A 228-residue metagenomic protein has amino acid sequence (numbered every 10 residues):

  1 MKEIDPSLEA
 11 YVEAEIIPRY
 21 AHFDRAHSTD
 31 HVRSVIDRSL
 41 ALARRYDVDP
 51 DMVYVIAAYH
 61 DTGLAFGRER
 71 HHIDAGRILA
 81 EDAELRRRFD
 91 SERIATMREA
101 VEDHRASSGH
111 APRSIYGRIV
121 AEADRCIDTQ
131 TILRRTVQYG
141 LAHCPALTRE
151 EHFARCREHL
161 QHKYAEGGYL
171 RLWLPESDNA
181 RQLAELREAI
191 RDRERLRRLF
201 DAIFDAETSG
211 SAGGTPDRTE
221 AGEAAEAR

Functional and structural regions predicted by a protein language model:
M1-H22: N-terminal export signals and maturation junctions of secreted/periplasmic proteins
K2-E3, A21-V48, Y59, S108-R228: Divalent metal-dependent phosphate-bond-processing catalytic cores, especially two-metal-ion Mg2+/Mn2+ enzymes that act
Y20-F23, A43, D61-F66, A83 (+2 more regions): Short amphipathic alpha-helical interaction patches enriched in hydrophobic/aromatic residues with interspersed Lys/Arg
V35, R70-L85: An active-site-proximal "capping" alpha-helix that borders the catalytic cofactor pocket
P50-G67, H71, A75, A95-A106: His-Asp-centered metal-binding catalytic motifs of divalent-metal-dependent phosphohydrolases/nucleases
I78-R113: Hydrophobic, well-structured mid-protein blocks that either form specific transmembrane helices
